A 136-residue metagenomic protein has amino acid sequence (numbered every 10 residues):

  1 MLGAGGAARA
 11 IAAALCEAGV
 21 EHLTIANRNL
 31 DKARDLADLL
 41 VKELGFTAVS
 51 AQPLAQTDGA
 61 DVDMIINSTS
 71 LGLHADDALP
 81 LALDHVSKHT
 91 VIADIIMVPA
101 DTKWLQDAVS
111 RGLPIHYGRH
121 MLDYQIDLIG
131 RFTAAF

Functional and structural regions predicted by a protein language model:
M1-C16: Glycine-rich adenosine-cofactor-binding loop
M1-L2, I25, D94: Hydrophobic Val/Ile/Leu positions in short beta-strands of Rossmann-like dinucleotide-binding domains
G6-A7, S70-L73, V98: Short glycine-rich anion-binding loops that position phosphate/pyrophosphate groups of nucleotides and phosphorylated
A13-E17, D38-K42, Q106, S110 (+1 more regions): Short, well-ordered alpha-helices that flank and scaffold nucleotide-derived cofactor binding pockets
A18-L44: NAD(P)-binding Rossmann-fold cofactor-contacting core
N29, Q56-A78, A93: Rossmann-like NAD(P)-binding element
L44-A55: Rossmann-fold cofactor-recognition segment
A75, A82, K88-F136: Rossmann-fold NAD(P)-binding glycine/threonine-rich loop
